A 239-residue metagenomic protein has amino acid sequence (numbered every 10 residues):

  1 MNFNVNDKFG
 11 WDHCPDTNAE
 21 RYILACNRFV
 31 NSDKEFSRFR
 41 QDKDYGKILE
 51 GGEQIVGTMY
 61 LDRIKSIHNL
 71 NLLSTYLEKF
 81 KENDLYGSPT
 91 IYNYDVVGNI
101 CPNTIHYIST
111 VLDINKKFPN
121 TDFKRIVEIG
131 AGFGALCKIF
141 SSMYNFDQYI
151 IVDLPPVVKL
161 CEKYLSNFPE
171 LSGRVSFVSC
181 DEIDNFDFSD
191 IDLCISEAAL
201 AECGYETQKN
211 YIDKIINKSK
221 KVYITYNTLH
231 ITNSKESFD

Functional and structural regions predicted by a protein language model:
I23-T121: Conserved Class I S-adenosyl-L-methionine-dependent methyltransferase catalytic core
D122-G132: Conserved class I S-adenosyl-L-methionine
F133-Y144: Conserved SAM-binding loop of SAM-dependent methyltransferases across substrates and taxa, primarily the Class I
S142-Y149, S219: Conserved S-adenosyl-L-methionine
K163-D187: S-adenosyl-L-methionine
L193-E206: A short SAM/SAH-binding and catalytic strip from SAM-dependent methyltransferases
C203-I215: A short, conserved alpha-helix within the catalytic core of class I
S219-I231: Conserved beta-strand signature within the Rossmann-like core of class I S-adenosyl-L-methionine
